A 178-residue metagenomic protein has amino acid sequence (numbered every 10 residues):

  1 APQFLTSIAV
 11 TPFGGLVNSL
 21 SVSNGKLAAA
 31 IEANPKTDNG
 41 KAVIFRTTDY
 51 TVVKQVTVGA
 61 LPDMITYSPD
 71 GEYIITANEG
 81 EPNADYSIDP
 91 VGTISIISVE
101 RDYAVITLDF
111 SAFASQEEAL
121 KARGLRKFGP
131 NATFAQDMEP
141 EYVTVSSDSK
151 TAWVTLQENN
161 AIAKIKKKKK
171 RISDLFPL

Functional and structural regions predicted by a protein language model:
P2-E32: Blade-loop segments of beta-propeller domains
T6-F13, E100-A135, D174-L178: Surface-exposed loop and turn segments in beta-propeller and other repeat-based domains that flank or scaffold
G15-S19, P62, F128-T144: Signature of short aromatic-glycine-proline-rich micro-motifs recurring in repeat-based ectodomains
V22-N24, S68-G71, S147-D148: Residue-level detector of Asp-centered blade-edge/turn motifs that repeat once per structural unit in beta-propeller
A30-A33, A77-G80, L156: Recurrent small/Gly-Pro-centered beta-turn motifs in extracellular repeat architectures
N34-G40, D85-P90, Q136, Q157-E158: Short, solvent-exposed loop/turn segments at conserved positions within beta-propeller repeat blades
G40-Y50, D89-R101: Beta-propeller blade signature
